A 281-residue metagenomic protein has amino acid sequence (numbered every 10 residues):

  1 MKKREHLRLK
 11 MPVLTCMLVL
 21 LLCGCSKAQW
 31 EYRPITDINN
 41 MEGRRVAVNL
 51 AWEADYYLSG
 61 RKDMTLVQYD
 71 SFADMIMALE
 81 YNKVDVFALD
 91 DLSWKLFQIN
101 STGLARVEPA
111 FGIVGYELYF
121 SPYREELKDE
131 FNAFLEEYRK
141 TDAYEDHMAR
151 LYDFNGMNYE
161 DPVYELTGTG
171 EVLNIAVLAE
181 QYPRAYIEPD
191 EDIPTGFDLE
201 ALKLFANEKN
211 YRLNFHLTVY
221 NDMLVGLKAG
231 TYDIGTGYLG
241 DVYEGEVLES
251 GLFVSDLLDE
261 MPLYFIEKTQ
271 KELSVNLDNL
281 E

Functional and structural regions predicted by a protein language model:
K2-V13: Bacterial N-terminal signal peptides that target proteins for export
L21-G24: C-terminal motif of bacterial Sec signal peptides marking the signal peptidase cleavage site
S26-M41, L50-A51, D70, D91-G115 (+4 more regions): Acidic, polar ligand-binding/catalytic clefts
I38-V86, D90, F131, G168-E246: Extracytoplasmic small-molecule ligand-binding "clamshell" domains of the periplasmic binding protein/Venus flytrap
Y57-K62, R106-E108, L135-G170: Ligand-binding clefts/hinges and TM-proximal coupling segments of bilobed small-molecule sensing domains
G112-L118, Y182-I187: Surface-exposed aromatic
V114-H147: Transport-system extracytoplasmic interface segments
